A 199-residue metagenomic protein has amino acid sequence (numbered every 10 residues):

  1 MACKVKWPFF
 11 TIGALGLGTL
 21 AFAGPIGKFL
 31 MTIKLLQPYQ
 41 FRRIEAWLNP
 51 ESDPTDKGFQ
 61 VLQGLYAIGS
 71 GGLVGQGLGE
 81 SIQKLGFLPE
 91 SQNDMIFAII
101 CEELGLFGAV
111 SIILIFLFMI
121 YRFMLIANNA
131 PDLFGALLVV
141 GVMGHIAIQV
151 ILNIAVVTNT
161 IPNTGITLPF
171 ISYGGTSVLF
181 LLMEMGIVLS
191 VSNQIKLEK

Functional and structural regions predicted by a protein language model:
M1-K6, F22-A23, L117-A127, V188-I195: Structural signal for the C-terminal ends of transmembrane alpha-helices and the immediately following loop
A2-G16: Membrane-interfacial entry segments at the cytosolic side of transmembrane helices
G13-A109, L133-F134: Hydrophobic, glycine- and aromatic-enriched re-entrant/interface helices and adjoining loop segments
G13-G18, V110-F118, L182, G186: Generic alpha-helical transmembrane segments of integral inner-membrane proteins, especially permease/transport modules
L30-M31, M124-P131, T164, I195-K199: Membrane-interfacial segments
F87, I99-E102, V142-I146, G174: Transmembrane helix-bundle signature of multi-pass membrane transporters/permeases
L106-V150: Hydrophobic transmembrane alpha-helices and their immediate junctions
Q149-K199: A juxtamembrane structural motif centered on a specific transmembrane helix
